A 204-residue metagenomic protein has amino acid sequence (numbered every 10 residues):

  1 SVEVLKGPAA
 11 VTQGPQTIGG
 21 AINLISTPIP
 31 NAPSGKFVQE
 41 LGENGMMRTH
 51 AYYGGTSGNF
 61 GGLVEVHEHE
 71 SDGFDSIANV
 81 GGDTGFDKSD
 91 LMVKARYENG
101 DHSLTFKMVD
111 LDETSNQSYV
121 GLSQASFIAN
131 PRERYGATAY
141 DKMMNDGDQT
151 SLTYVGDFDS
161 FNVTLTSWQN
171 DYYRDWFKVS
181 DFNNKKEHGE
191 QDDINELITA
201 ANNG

Functional and structural regions predicted by a protein language model:
S1-V4, T12, Q16-Q39, T49-Y53: N-terminal periplasmic accessory domains that precede and gate Gram-negative outer-membrane beta-barrel machines
P8-T12, S71: Short beta-strands and strand-coil junctions in structured, solvent-facing domains, enriched
Q13, G81-G82, Q124-D148: An N-terminal domain-start capping segment
S34, L41-E70, N79-S118, K142-D157 (+1 more regions): Transmembrane beta-barrel wall of Gram-negative outer-membrane proteins
S34-G35, F74-N79, F177-V179: Short acidic, glycine/proline-rich loop/turn micro-motifs
V80-G85, S115-P131, S180-E190: Flexible, surface-exposed loop regions and adjacent strand-edge segments of Gram-negative outer-membrane beta-barrel
A129-Y135, N145-Q149, G156-G204: Replace "related TpsB outer-membrane translocases also match" with "some related outer-membrane beta-barrels such as
